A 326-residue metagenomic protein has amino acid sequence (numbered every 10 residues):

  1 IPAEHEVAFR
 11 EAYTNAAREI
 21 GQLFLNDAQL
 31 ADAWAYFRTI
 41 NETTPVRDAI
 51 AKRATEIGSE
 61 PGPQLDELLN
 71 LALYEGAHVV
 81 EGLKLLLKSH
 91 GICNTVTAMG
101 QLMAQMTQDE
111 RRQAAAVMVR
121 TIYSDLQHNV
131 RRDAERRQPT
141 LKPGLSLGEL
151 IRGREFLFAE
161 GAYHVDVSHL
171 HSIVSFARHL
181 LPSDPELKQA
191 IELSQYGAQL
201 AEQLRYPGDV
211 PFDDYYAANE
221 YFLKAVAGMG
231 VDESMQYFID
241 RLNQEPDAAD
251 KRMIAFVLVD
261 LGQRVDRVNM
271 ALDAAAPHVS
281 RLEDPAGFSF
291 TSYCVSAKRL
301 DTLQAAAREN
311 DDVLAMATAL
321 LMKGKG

Functional and structural regions predicted by a protein language model:
I1-F37, K52-E56, E67-L71: Long amphipathic alpha-helical scaffold regions
H5-E6, Q22-L25, R38-T43, A72-G76 (+6 more regions): Solenoid-like repeat scaffolds
E11-A17, L25-A31, T43-T44, E60-D66 (+7 more regions): Generic helix N-cap/helix-start motif at coil->alpha-helix transitions
F24, F37, L86-H90, V226 (+3 more regions): Residue at a conserved register position within TPR or TPR-like alpha-solenoid repeats
D27, I40, G228-M229, V265 (+1 more regions): Structural motif corresponding to the intra-repeat A-B loop/turn of tetratricopeptide repeats
S59-S175: Extended alpha-helical scaffolds
L126-V257, R264, D273: Extended alpha-helical solenoid scaffold regions that build the rod-like backbones of large eukaryotic assemblies
R252-L314: C-terminal structured domain segments
